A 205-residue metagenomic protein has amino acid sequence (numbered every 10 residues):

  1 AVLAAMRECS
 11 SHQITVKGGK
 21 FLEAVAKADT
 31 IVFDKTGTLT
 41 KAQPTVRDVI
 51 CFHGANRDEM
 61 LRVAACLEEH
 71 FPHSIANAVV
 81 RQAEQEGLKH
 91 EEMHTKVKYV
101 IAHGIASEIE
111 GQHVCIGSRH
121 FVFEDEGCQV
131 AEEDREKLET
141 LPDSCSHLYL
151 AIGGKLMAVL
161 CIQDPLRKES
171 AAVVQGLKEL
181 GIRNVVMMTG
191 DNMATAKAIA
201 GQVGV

Functional and structural regions predicted by a protein language model:
V2-M6: Juxtamembrane alpha-helical signal-transduction segment immediately C-terminal to a transmembrane helix
E8-C9, K17-V205: Cytosolic catalytic headpiece
